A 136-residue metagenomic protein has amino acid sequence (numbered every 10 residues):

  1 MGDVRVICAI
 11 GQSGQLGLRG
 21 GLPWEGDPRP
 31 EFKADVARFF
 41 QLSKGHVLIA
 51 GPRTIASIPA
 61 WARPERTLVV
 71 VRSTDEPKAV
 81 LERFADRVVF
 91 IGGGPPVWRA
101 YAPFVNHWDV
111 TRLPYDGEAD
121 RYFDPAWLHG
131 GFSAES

Functional and structural regions predicted by a protein language model:
M1-S136: Enzymes that bind and transform nitrogen-containing heteroaromatic metabolites
